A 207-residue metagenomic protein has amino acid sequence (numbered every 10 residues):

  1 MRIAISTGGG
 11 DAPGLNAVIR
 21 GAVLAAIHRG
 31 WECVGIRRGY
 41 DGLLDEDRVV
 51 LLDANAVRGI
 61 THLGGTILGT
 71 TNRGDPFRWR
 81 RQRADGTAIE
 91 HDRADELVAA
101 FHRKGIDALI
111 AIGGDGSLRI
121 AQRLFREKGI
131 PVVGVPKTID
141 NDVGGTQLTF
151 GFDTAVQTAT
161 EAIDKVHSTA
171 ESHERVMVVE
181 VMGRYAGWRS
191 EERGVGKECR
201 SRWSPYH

Functional and structural regions predicted by a protein language model:
M1-G8, N16-G105, I112, G116: A cross-family phosphate/adenosyl-ligand binding-site feature
L15-V18, L44-V50, W79-R80, I120-F125 (+2 more regions): Short acidic, glycine/serine/threonine-rich loops at helix termini
G30, V34-R37, F125-T149, D153-T158: Short, acidic/small-residue loops that bind anionic groups at enzyme active sites
W31-I36, T169-M177: Flexible, glycine/charged-enriched surface loops at secondary-structure junctions
E90-D95, A155-V166, G187-S190: Hydrophobic alpha-helical segments within soluble ligand-binding/sensing domains
S172-S190: Conserved anion/nucleotide-ligand pocket segment
E192, G196-H207: Positively charged, low-complexity/disordered segments
